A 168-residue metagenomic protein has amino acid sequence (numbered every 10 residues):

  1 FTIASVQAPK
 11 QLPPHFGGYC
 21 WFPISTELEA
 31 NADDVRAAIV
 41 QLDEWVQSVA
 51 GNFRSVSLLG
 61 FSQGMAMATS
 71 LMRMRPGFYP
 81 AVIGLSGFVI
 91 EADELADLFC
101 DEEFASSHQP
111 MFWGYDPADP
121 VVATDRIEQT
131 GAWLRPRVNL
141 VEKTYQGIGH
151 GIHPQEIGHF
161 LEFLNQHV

Functional and structural regions predicted by a protein language model:
F1-S55: Serine-hydrolase catalytic machinery in alpha/beta-hydrolase-like enzymes
H15-F22, G87-Q109: Flexible "cap/lid" loop of the alpha/beta hydrolase fold
L59-G64, A68: Gly/Ala-rich beta-loop-alpha elbow adjacent to hydrolase catalytic centers
S70-M74: Active-site signature of alpha/beta-hydrolase-fold catalytic machinery across serine- and Asp/Cys-nucleophile hydrolases
G77-I90: A conserved short beta-strand
E91, P117-A123, G149-G151: Acidic catalytic loop of the alpha/beta-hydrolase fold
S107, F112-Y115, D119: Short beta-strand/loop motif that positions the catalytic acidic residue of the alpha/beta-hydrolase fold
D125-V168: C-terminal catalytic histidine-bearing segment of alpha/beta-hydrolase fold enzymes
